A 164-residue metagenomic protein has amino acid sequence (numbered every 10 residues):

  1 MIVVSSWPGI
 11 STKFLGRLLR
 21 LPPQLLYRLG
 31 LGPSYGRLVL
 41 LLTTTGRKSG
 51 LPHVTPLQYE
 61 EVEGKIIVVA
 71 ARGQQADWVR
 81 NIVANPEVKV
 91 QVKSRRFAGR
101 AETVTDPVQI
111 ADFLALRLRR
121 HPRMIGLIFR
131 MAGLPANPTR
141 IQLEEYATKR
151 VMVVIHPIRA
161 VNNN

Functional and structural regions predicted by a protein language model:
M1-V39, R119-Y146: Alpha-helical membrane-targeting segments
G30-G32, I66-R80: Covalent nucleotidyltransferase core used to form phosphodiester bonds in nucleic acids
R37-A71: Short beta-strand segments
T43, E60, V69, Q91 (+2 more regions): Residues in well-ordered beta-strands of folded domains
T44-S49, V90-S94, P157-A160: Short acidic, glycine-rich loop/turn motifs
G73-M152, V161: Short, structured beta-strand-loop surface elements
